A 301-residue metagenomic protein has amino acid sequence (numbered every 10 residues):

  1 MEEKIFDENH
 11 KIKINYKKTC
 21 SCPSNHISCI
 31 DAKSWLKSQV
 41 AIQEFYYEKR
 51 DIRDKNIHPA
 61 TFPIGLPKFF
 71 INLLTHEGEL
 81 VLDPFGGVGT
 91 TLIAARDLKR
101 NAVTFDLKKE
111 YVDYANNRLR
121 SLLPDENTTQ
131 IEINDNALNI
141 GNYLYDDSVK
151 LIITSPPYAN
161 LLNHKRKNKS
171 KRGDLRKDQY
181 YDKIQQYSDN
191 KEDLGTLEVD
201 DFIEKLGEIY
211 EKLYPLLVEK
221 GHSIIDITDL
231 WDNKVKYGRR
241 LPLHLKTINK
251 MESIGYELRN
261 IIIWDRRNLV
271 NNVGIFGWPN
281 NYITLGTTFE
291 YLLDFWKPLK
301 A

Functional and structural regions predicted by a protein language model:
M1-A301: Class I S-adenosyl-L-methionine-dependent methyltransferase catalytic core
